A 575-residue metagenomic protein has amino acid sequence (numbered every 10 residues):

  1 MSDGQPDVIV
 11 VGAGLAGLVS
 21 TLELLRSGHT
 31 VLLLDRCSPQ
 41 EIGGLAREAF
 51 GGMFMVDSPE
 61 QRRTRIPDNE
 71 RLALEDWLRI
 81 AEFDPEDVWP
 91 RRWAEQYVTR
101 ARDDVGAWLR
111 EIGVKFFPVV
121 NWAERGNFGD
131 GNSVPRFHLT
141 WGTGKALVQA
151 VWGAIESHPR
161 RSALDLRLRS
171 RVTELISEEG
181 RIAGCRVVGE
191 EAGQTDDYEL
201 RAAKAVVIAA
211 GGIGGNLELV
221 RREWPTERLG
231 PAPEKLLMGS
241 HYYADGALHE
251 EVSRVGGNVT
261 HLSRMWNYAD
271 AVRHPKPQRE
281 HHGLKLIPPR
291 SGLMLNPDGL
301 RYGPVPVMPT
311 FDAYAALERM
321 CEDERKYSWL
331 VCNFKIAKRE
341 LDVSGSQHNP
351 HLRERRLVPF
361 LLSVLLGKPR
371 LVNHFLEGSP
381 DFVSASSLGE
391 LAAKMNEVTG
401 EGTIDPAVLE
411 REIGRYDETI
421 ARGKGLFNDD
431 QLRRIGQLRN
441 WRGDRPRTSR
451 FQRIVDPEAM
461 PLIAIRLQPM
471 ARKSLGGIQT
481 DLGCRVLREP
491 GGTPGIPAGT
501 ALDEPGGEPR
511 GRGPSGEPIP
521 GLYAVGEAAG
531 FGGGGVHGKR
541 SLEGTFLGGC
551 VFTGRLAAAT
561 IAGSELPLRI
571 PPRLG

Functional and structural regions predicted by a protein language model:
M1-V8, R26, G563-L566, I570-G575: Extreme N-terminal leader/targeting segments of oxidoreductases
V8-L33: N-terminal Rossmann-like FAD-binding beta1-loop-alpha1 element of flavoenzymes
R26-A46: Glycine-rich FAD pyrophosphate-binding loop
I42, A94-D197, L217-V220, V272-R273 (+1 more regions): Conserved redox-cofactor binding core of oxidoreductases
G52-V98, P118: Glycine-rich active-site loop/strand segments that organize a redox cofactor
E174, I404-G532: A glycine-rich dinucleotide-binding beta-alpha-beta segment and adjacent secondary-structure elements that constitute
G193-P275, E543, L547-L556, T560: Glycine-rich loop(s) and the adjacent beta-strand/alpha-helix scaffold that form part
H249-E251, N258-I404: An anion/pyrophosphate-binding glycine-rich loop and adjacent beta-alpha core in soluble alpha-beta enzymes
